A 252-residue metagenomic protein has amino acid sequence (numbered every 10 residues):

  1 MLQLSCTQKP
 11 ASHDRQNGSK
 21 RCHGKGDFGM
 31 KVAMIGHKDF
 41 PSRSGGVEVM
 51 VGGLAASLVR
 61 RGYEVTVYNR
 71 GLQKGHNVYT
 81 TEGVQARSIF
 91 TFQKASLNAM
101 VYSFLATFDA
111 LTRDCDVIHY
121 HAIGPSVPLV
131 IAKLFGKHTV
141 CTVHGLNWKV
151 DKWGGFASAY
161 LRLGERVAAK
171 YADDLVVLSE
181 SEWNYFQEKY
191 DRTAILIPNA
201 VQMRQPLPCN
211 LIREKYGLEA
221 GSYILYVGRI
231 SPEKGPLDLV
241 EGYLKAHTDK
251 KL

Functional and structural regions predicted by a protein language model:
H13, R21-L72, L244-H247: N-terminal subdomain of nucleotide-sugar transferases
A33, L218-K234, V240-H247: Conserved donor-binding/catalytic core segment of Leloir-type glycosyltransferases
V51, I224, L239-V240, L252: A structural motif in glycosyltransferase catalytic domains
E82-F108, D151-A157: A short, charged, and often flexible helix/loop element on the N-terminal side of the glycosyltransferase catalytic
M100-L111, C115-H144, W148: An aromatic- and histidine-rich active-site surface loop
F108-L111, L134, S158-L175: Membrane-proximal helix-turn-helix segments that form the acceptor-binding/catalytic region of lipid-linked
S181, A200: Carbohydrate-associated surface elements
P206-L218: A short helix/loop element that forms part of the nucleotide-sugar donor recognition site in Leloir-type
